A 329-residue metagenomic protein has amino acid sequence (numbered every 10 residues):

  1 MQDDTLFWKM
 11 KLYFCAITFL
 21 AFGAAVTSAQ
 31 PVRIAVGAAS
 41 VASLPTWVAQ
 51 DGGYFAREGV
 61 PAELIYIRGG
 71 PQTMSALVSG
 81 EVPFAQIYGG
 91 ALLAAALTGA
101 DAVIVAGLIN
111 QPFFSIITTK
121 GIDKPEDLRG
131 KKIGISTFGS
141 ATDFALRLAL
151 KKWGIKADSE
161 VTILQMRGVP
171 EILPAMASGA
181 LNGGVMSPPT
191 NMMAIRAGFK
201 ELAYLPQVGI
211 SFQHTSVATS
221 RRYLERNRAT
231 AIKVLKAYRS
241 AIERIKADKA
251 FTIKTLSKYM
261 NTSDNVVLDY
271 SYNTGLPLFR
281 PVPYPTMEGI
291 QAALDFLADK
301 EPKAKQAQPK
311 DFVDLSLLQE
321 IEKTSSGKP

Functional and structural regions predicted by a protein language model:
M1-M10: N-terminal secretory signal peptides that target proteins for export/translocation
K11-A24: Bacterial N-terminal signal peptides
A25-A29: Sec/Tat signal peptide C-region and signal peptidase I cleavage site
Q30-S178, N182-P188, E201-S211: Short, glycine-/small- and polar/acidic-enriched structural segments that line small-molecule recognition paths
G90-A91, P170-M260: Pocket-lining segment of extracytoplasmic ligand-binding domains
E225-A304: Secondary-structure end/capping motifs
L294-P329: Conserved C-terminal helix/tail region of periplasmic/extracytoplasmic solute-binding proteins
